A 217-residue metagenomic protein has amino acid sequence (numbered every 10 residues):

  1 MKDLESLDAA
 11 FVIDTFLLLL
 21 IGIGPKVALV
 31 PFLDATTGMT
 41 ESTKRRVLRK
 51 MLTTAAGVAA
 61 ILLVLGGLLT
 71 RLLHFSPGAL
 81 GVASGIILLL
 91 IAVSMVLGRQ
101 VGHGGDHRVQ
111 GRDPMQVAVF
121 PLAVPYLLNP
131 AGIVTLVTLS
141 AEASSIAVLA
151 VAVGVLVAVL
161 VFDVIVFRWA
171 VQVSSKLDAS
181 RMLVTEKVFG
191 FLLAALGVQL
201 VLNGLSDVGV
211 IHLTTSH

Functional and structural regions predicted by a protein language model:
M1-G22, G98-A123: Small-residue-enriched transmembrane helix starts and helix-helix packing motifs in multi-pass inner-membrane proteins
K2-L17, R71-V82, A143-V155, V210-H217: Interfacial loop-to-helix junctions that mark the boundaries of transmembrane helices in multi-pass membrane
A9-L63, S140: Juxtamembrane transmembrane-helix termini in multi-pass membrane transport proteins
M39-T53, S145-V157, L183-V184: Membrane-interface alpha-helices at helix entry/exit sites of multi-pass transporters
T43-R99: Membrane helix-loop-helix hairpins that form the core translocation module of multi-pass transporters
A60-L65, L122-T138, L193-D207: Hydrophobic alpha-helical transmembrane segments in multi-pass integral membrane proteins
H74-G78, I165-T185: Membrane interface segments of multi-pass transport proteins and intramembrane proteases
I87-R108, A194-D207: Transmembrane helix exit motif
